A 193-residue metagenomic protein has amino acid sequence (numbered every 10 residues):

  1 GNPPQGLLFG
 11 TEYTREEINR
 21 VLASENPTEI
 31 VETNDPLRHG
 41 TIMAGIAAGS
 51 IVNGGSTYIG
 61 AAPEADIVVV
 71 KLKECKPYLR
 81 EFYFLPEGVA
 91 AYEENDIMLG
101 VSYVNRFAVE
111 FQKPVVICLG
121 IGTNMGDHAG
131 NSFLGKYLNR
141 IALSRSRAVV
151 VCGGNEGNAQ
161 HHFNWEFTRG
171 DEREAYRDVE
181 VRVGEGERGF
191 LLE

Functional and structural regions predicted by a protein language model:
G1-E93, Q112, S146: Subtilisin-like serine protease catalytic core
N2-P4, M98-L99, R145-R147, R177-E180: Short, surface-exposed, polar/charged, turn-prone segments marking secondary-structure boundaries
I18-L22, V31, V104, L138 (+2 more regions): Generic hydrophobic, helix-prone segments enriched in Leu/Val/Ile
A48-N53, L99-G100, R173-A175, G186: Short amphipathic alpha-helical surface micro-motifs
Y58-G60, A108, V183-E185: Sterically constrained small-residue positions within well-ordered secondary structures of folded domains
K76-F167, G186-L192: Substrate-binding/access-modulating region of protease and related hydrolase catalytic domains
Q160-H162, D171-Y176: C-terminal helix of von Willebrand factor
E174-E193: Contiguous beta-strand segments within globular domains
